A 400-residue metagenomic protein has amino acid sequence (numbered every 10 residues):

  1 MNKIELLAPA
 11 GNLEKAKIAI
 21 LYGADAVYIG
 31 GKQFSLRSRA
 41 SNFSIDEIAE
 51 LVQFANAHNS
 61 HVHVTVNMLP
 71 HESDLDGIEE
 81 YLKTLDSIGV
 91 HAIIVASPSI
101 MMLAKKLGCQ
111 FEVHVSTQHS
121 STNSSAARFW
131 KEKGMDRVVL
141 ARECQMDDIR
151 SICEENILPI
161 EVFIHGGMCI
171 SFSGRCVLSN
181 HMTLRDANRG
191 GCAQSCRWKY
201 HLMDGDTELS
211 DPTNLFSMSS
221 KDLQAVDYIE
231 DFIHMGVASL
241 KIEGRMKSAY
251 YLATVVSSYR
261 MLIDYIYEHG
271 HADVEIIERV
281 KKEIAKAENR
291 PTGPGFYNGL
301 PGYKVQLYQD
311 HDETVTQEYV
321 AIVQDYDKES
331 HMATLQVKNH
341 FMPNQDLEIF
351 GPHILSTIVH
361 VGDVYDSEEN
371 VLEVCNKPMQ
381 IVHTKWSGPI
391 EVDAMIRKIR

Functional and structural regions predicted by a protein language model:
M1-L21, A26-I29, Q33-L36, V52 (+7 more regions): Surface-exposed amphipathic alpha-helical tracts and adjacent flexible/coil segments at the periphery of soluble enzymes
S38-N42: Conserved non-cysteine loop/helix-boundary elements of the Radical SAM core domain that shape
F43-I48, D76-E80: Charged helix-capping and loop-helix junction motifs
V64, V95, V115-T117: Short beta-strand elements of ligand-binding domains
D76, V113-S124: Gly/Gly-Pro- and Ser/Thr-rich, intrinsically disordered tail segments characteristic of DNA damage-repair and tolerance
S99-I100: Alpha-helix capping/helix-boundary segments
G108: Conserved phosphotransfer cores of two-component systems
